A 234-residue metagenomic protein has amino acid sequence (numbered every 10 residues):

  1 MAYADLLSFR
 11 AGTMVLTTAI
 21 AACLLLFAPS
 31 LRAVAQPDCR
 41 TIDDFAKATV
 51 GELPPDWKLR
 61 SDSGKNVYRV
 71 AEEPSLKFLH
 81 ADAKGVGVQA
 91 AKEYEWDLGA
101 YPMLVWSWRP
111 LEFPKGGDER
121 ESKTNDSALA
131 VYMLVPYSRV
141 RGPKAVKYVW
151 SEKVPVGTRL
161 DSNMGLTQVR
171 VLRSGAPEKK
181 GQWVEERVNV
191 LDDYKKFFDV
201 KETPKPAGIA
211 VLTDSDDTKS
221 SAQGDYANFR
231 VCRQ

Functional and structural regions predicted by a protein language model:
M1-M14: N-terminal secretory signal peptides that target proteins for export/translocation
V15-P29: Bacterial N-terminal signal peptides
V34-R60: Extracellular carbohydrate-recognition regions
F45, I209, A227-V231: Extracellular beta-strand elements of beta-rich domains used for carbohydrate recognition/degradation or cell-matrix
N66-Q89: Short carbohydrate-recognition loop motifs
E93-L104, P177-K180: Extracellular/lumenal carbohydrate-interaction signature centered on repeated Trp-anchored short motifs
L111-Q182, A222-D225: Extracellular ligand-binding interfaces
D126-V131, L166-T167, V171-A176, K180-S220: Extracellular beta-strand ligand-recognition surfaces/modules
